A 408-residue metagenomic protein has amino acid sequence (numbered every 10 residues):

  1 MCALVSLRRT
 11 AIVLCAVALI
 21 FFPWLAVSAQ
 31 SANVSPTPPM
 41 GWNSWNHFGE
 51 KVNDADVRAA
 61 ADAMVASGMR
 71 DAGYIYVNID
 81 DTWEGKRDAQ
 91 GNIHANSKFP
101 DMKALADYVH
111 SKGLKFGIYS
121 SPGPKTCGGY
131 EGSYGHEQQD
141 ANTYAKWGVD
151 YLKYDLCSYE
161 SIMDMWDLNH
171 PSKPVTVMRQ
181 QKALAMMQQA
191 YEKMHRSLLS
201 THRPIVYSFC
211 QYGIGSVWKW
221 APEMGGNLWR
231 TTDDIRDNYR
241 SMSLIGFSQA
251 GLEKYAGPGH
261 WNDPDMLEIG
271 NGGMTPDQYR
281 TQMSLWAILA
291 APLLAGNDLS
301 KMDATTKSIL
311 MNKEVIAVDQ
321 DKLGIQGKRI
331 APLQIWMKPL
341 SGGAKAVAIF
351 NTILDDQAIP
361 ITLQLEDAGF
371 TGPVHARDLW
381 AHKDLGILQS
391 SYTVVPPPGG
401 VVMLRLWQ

Functional and structural regions predicted by a protein language model:
I12-P23: Bacterial N-terminal signal peptides
P38-S44, G73-I79, K115-S120, D150-D155 (+7 more regions): Structural recognition of the beta-strand scaffold that forms the well-ordered cores of secreted hydrolase catalytic
A60, M64-M178: Aromatic-lined carbohydrate-binding/catalytic grooves of carbohydrate-active enzymes
H110, L114-E131, M187, H195-S216: Aromatic-lined carbohydrate-recognition surfaces of secreted/lumenal glycan-active proteins
Q139, L199-D298: Glycan-recognition surfaces
T281-R329: Catalytic cores of secreted or luminal carbohydrate-active enzymes
W286-L289, L294-G296, I330-F370: Carbohydrate-binding surface patches
I387-Q408: C-terminal beta-strand-rich structural cap/linker in extracellular carbohydrate-active enzymes
